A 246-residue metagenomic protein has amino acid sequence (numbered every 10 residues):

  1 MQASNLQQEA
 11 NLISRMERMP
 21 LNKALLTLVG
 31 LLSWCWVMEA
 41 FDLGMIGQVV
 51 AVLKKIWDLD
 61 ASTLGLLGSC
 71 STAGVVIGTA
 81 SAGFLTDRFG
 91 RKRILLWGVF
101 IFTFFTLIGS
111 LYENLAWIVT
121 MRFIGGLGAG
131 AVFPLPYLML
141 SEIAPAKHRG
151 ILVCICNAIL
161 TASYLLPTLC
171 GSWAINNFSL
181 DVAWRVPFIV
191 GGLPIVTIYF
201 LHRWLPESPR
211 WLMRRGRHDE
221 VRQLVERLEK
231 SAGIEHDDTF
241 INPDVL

Functional and structural regions predicted by a protein language model:
M1-L246: Transmembrane-helix signature of 12-pass secondary carriers
